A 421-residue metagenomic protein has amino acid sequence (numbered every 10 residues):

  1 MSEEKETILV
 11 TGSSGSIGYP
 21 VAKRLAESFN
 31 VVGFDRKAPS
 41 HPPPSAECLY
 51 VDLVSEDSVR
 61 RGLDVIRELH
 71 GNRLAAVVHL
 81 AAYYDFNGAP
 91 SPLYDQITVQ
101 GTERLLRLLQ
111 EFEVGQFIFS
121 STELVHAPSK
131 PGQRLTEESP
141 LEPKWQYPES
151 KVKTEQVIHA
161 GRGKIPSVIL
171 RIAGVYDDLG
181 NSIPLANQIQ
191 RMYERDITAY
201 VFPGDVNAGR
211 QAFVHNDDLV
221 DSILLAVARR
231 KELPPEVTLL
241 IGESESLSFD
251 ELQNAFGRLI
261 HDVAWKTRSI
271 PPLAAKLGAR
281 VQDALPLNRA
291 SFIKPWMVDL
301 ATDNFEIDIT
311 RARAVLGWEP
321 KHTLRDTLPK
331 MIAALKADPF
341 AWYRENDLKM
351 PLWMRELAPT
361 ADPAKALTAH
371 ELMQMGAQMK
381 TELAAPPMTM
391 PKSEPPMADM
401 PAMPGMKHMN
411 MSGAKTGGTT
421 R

Functional and structural regions predicted by a protein language model:
I8-E27: N-terminal Rossmann NAD(P)H-binding glycine-rich loop of SDR-like oxidoreductase domains
L53-Q100, L108: NAD(P)H-binding glycine-rich loop region in Rossmannoid oxidoreductase-like domains and their noncatalytic homologs
I97-T102, I118, S150-K151, A212: Short alpha-helix in the Rossmann-fold core of NAD(P)-dependent oxidoreductases
R104-Q146, V168: Conserved Rossmann-fold NAD(P)-dependent oxidoreductase catalytic core, especially the SDR/UDP-sugar
K144-I169: Active-site Tyr-X1-5-Lys
G161-L225, F256: NAD(P)-dependent short-chain dehydrogenase/reductase
D177, F202-G209, V237-L247, G257 (+3 more regions): Glycine-rich Rossmann NAD(P)(H)-binding loop
L225-I293, I309, R325, P329-K330 (+3 more regions): Mid/C-terminal beta-alpha module of Rossmann-like enzyme folds, strongest in SDR-family dehydrogenases/epimerases
